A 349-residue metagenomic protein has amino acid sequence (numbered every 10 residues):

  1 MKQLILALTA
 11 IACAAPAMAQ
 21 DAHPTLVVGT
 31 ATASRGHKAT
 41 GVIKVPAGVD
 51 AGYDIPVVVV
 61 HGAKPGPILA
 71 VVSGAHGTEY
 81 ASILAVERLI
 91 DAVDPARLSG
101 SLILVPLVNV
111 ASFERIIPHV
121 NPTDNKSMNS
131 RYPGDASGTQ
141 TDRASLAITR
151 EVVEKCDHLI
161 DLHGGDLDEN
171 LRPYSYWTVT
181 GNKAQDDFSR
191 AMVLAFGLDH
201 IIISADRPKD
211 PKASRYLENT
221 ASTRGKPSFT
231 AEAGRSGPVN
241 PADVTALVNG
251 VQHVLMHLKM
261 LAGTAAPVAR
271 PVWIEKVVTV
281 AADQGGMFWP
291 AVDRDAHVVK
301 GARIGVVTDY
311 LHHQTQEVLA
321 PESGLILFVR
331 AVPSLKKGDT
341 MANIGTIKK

Functional and structural regions predicted by a protein language model:
M1-L4: Positively charged n-region of N-terminal signal peptides that target proteins for export
A10-I11: Short, linear, compositionally biased motifs with a strong N-terminal bias
A14-P16: N-terminal signal peptide c-region/cleavage motif recognized by signal peptidases
A19-K349: Structured catalytic-domain cores with a bias toward divalent-metal coordination
